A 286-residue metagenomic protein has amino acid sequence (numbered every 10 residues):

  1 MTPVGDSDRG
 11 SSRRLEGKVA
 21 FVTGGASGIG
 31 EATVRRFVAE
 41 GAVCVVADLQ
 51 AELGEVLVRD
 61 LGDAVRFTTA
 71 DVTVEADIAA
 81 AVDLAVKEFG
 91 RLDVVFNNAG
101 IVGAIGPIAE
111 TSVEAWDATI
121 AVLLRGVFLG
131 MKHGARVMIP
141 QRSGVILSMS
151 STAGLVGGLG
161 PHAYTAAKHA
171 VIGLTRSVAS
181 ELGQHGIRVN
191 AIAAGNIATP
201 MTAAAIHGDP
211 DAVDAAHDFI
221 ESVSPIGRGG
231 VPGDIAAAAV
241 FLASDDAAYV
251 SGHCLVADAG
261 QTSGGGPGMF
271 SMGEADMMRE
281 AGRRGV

Functional and structural regions predicted by a protein language model:
T2-S11, V102-I105, S251-V286: Short C-terminal tail/terminal secondary-structure segment of NAD(P)H-dependent dehydrogenase/reductase domains
S12-C44: Canonical Rossmann dinucleotide-binding motif of NAD(H)/NADP(H)-dependent dehydrogenases/reductases, specifically
G106-I108, A115-I120, I220: Substrate-binding pocket helix/loop in short-chain dehydrogenase/reductase
M131, A167, T175: Active-site helix of classical SDR
R136, S180-Q184, A248: Alpha-helical segment proximal to the catalytic Tyr-Lys
S151: Residue(s) in the substrate-gating loop at a strand-loop-helix junction that position the organic substrate next
A191, T199, A212-D246, V250 (+2 more regions): C-terminal helical subdomain
